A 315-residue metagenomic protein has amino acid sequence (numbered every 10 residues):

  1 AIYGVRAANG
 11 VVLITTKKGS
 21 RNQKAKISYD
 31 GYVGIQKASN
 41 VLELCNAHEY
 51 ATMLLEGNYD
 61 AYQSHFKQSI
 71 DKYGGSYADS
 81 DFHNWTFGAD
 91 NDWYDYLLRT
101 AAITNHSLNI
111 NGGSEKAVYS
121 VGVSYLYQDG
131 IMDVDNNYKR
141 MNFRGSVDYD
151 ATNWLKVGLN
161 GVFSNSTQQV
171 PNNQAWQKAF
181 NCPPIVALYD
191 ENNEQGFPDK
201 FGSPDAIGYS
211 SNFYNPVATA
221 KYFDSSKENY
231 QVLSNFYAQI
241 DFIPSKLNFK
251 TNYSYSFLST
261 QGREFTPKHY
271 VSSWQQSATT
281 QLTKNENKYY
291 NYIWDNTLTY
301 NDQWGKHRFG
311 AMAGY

Functional and structural regions predicted by a protein language model:
A1-S28, I103-N105, V118, S124: A beta-strand signature from Gram-negative outer-membrane beta-barrel systems, especially the internal plug domain
R21-D90, I131-L233, K250-Y315: Surface-exposed loop/interface segments of Gram-negative outer-membrane beta-barrel transport/assembly proteins
W93-D95: Surface-exposed cleft-lining segments at the edges of enzyme active sites
L97-T100, I110-S114: Outer-membrane beta-barrel initiation region
I103, S114-E115, D150-T152, F242-S245 (+1 more regions): Outer-membrane beta-barrel channels and translocator barrels
L126-Q128: Ligand-site clamp/hinge motif
